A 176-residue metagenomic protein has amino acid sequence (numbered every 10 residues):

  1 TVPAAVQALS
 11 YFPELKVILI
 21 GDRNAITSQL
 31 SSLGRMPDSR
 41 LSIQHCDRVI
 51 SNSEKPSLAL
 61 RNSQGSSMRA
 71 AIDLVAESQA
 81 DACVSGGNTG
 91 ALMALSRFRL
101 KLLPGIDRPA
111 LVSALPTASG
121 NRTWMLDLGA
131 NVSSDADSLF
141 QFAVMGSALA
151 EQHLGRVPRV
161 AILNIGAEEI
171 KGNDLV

Functional and structural regions predicted by a protein language model:
T1-A4, I26-T27, Q64-S78, A82-S96 (+4 more regions): Short glycine/serine/threonine-rich phosphate/pyrophosphate-binding segments that cradle anionic phosphate groups
T1-S28: N-terminal phosphate-binding or glycine-rich loops at protein starts, especially the Walker A/P-loop of NTPases
L9-P13, S32-S39, L154: Short helix-capping segments at alpha-helix termini
L15, R40-L41, T123: Short, conserved active-site loop motifs that form the nucleotide-linked donor/cofactor pocket
K16-I18, N24, V132-V176: Glycine-rich phosphate/diphosphate-binding loop of Rossmann-like nucleotide-binding domains
R35-A80: Phosphate/nucleotide-donor binding subsite
R48-V49, N88-G90, F98, I165-E168: Short glycine-rich anion-binding loops that position phosphate/pyrophosphate groups of nucleotides and phosphorylated
M93-G129: Short, acidic/small-residue loops that bind anionic groups at enzyme active sites
